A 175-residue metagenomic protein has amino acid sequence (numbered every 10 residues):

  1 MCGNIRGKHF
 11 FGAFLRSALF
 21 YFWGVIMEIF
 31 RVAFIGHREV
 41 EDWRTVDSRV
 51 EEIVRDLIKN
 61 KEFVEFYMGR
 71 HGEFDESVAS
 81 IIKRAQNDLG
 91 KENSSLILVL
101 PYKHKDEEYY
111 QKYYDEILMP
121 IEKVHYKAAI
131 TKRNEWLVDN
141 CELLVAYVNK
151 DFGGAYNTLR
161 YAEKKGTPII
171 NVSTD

Functional and structural regions predicted by a protein language model:
G7-I26: Short, Lys/Arg-enriched N-terminal segments with co-localized hydrophobic residues within the first ~10-30 amino acids
E28-V32, G36-D175: Acidic/glycine-enriched connector segments
